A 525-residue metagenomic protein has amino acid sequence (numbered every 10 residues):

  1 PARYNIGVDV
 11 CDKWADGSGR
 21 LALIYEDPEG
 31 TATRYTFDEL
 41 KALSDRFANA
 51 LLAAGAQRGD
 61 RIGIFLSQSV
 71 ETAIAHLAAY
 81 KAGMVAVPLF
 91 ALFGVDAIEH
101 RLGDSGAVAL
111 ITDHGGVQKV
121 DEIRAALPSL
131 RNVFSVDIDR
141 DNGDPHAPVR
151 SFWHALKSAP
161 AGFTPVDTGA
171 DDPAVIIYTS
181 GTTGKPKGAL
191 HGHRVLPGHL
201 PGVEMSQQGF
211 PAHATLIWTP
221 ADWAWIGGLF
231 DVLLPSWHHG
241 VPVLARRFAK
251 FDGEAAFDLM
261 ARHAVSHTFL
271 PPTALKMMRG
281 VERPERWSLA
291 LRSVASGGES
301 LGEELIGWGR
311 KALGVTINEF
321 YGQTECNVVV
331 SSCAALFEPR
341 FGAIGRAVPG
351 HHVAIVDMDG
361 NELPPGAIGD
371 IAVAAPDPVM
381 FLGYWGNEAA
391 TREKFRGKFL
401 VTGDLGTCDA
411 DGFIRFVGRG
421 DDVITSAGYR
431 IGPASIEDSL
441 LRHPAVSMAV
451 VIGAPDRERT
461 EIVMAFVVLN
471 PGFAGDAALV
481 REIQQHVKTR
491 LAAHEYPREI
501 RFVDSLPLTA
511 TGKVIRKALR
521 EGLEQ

Functional and structural regions predicted by a protein language model:
G19-L21, S135, K157-Y178, K185 (+1 more regions): Conserved pre-ATP/AMP-binding loop-to-beta segment of ANL
T33-D38, A174-P201: Conserved AMP-binding A3 loop
S44-R46, K157-S158, A189-F210, L275-R279: Conserved structural elements of the adenylate-forming
A53, L77, K81-H154, A264: Structural core segment of the AMP-binding/adenylate-forming
F93-H100, L110-H114, T268, D377 (+6 more regions): AMP-binding/adenylate-forming catalytic core of the ANL superfamily
P197-T219, A224-S266, V281: Conserved AMP-binding/adenylation subdomain of ANL enzymes
H238, V265-L270, R279-P339, H352: Gly/Ser/Thr-rich phosphate-binding loop
A347-G350, N361-E393, I431: Conserved ATP/PPi-binding loop(s) of AMP-dependent carboxylate-activating enzymes
